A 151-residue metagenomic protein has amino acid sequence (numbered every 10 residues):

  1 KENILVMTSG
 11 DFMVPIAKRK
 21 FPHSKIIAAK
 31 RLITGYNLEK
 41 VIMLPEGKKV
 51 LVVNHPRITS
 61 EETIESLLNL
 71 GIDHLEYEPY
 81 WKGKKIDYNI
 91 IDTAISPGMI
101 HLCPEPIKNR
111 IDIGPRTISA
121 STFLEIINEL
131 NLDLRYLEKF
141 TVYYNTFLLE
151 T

Functional and structural regions predicted by a protein language model:
K1-E150: Non-catalytic structural scaffold of enzyme domains
